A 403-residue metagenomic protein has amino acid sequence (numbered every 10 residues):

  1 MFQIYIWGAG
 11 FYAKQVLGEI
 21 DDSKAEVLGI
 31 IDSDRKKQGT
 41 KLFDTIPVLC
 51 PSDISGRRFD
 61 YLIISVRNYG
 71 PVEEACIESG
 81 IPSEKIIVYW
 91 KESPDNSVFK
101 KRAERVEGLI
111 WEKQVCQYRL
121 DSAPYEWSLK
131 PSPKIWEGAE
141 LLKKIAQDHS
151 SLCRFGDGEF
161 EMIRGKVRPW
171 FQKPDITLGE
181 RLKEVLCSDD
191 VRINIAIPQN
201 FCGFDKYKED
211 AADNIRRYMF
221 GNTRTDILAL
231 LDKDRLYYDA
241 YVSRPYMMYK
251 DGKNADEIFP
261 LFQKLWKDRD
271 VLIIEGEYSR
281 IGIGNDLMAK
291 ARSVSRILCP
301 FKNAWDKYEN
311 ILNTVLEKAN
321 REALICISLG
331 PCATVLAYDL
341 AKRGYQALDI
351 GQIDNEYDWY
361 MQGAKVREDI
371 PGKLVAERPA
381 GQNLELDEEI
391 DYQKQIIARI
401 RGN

Functional and structural regions predicted by a protein language model:
M1-I110: Hydrophobic, well-ordered beta-alpha structural blocks that scaffold small-molecule cofactor pockets
D21-D22, E78-G80, L287-A291, E317 (+1 more regions): Short, surface-exposed basic-aromatic patches at helix termini and helix-loop junctions that form
I31-Q38, R67-Y69, N200, G276-R280 (+1 more regions): Short, polar loop motifs at secondary-structure junctions
K37-F43, P94-K101, N303-N310, D349 (+1 more regions): Short, charged, surface-exposed secondary-structure boundary motifs
L42-P51, E78-K85, W170, E209-T225 (+2 more regions): Active-site regions of enzymes building and remodeling cell-envelope glycoconjugates
K100-A289, R401-G402: Electropositive, gly/pro-rich neighborhoods at or near active sites that engage anionic ligands
E277-E322: A mid-sequence, solvent-exposed acidic-amphipathic segment
V335-N403: C-terminal functional extensions of proteins
